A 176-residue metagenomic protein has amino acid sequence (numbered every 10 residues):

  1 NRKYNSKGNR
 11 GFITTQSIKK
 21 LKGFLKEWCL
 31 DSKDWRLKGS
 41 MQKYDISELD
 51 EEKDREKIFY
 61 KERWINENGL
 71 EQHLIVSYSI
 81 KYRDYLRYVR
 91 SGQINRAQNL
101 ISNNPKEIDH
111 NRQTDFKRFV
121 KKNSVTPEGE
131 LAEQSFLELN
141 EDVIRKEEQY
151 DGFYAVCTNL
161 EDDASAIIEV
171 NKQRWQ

Functional and structural regions predicted by a protein language model:
N1-Q176: Anion-binding and metal-coordination hotspots
